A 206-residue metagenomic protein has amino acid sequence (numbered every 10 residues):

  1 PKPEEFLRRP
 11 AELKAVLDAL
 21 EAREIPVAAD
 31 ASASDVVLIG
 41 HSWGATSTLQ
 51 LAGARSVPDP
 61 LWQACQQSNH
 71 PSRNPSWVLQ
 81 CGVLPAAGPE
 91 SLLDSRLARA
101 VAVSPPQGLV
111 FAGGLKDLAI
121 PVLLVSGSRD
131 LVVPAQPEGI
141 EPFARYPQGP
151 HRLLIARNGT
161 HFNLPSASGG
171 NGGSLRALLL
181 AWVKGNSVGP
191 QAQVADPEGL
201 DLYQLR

Functional and structural regions predicted by a protein language model:
K2-A31, Q50, D59-V78: Alpha/beta-hydrolase active-site loop
D35-V37, R99-V101: Residue in the alpha/beta-hydrolase core beta-strand immediately N-terminal to the catalytic nucleophile
G40-T48: Gly/Ala-rich beta-loop-alpha elbow adjacent to hydrolase catalytic centers
W43, P106-Q107, S128-L131, N158-T160: Acidic beta-to-alpha connecting loop that harbors the catalytic carboxylate
S47-L51, F111: Hydrolases whose catalytic domains are alpha/beta-hydrolase-1, hotdog thioesterase, or metallo-beta-lactamase-like
L118, L124-S126: Short beta-strand/loop motif that positions the catalytic acidic residue of the alpha/beta-hydrolase fold
L131-E138: Conserved alpha/beta-hydrolase "acid-adjacent" motif
G149, N158-H161, P165-R206: Alpha/beta-hydrolase-fold serine-hydrolase catalytic core, especially in secreted/extracellular enzymes
